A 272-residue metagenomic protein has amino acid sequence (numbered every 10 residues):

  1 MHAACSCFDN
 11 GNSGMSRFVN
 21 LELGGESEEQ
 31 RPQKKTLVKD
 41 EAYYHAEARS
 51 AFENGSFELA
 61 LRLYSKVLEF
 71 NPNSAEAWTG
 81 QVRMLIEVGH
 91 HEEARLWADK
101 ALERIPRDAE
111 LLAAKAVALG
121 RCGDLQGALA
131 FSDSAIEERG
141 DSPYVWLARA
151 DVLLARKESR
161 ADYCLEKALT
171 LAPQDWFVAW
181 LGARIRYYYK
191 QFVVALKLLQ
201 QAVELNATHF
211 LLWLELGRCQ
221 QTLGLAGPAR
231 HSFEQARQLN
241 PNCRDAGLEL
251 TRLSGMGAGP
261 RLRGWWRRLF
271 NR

Functional and structural regions predicted by a protein language model:
E22-Y43: TPR-adjacent "capping" and linker segments in tetratricopeptide-repeat scaffold/adaptor proteins
E41, A75-E76, A109-E110, S142-Y144 (+3 more regions): Helix-start (N-cap) detector for alpha-helical repeat units in TPR-like alpha-solenoids, especially tetratricopeptide
N54-R62, V88-K100, C122-S134, L153-K167 (+3 more regions): Structural signature of tandem alpha-helical TPR/SEL1-like repeats, specifically the intra-repeat loop/turn
V117, Y144-E204, L211: Alpha-helical adaptor scaffolds
D151-A155, R218-Q221, C243-R261: TPR/TPR-like alpha-solenoid helical repeat scaffolds
